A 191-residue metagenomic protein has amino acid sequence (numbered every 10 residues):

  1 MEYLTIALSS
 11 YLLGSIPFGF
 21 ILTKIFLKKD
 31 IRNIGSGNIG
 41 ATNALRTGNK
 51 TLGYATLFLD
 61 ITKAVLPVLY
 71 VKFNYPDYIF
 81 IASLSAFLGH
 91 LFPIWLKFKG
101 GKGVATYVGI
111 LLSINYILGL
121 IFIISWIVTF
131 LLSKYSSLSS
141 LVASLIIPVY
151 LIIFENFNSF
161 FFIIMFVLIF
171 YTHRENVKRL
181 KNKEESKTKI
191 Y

Functional and structural regions predicted by a protein language model:
E2, I6, S15, S136-Y191: Multi-pass membrane proteins that catalyze or facilitate reactions on polyprenyl-/lipid-phosphate substrates and their
E2-F26: N-terminal signal-anchor transmembrane alpha helix
L4-S9, G53-Y54, I79-L84, L120-I124 (+2 more regions): Hydrophobic alpha-helical transmembrane segments
I6, L52-Y54, T62-P93, W126-I127: Nucleotide and nucleotide-moiety/phosphate-recognizing core
Y11-S15, K24, F87-K97, F130-K134: Transmembrane alpha-helix interface/packing and boundary motifs in multi-pass membrane proteins, characterized by
F20-G53, N176-Y191: Cytosolic, membrane-interface loops and tails of multi-pass inner-membrane proteins
D30-N38, L96-T106, Y135-A143: Short, non-helical or kinked segments that cap or interrupt transmembrane helices
L45-G48, P67, V71-Y75, G89 (+2 more regions): Interfacial segments of multi-pass membrane proteins
